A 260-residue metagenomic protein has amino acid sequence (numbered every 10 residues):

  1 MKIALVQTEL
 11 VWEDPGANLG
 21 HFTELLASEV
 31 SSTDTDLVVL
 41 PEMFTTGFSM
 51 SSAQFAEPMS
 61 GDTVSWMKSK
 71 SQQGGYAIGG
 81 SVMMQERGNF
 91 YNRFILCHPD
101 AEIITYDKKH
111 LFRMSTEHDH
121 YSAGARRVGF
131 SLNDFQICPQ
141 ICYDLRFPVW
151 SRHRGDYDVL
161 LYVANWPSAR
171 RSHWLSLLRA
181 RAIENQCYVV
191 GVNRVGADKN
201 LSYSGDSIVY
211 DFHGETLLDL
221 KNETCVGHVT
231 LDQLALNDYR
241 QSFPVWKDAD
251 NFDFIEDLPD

Functional and structural regions predicted by a protein language model:
M1-L5: Extreme N-terminal starter segment of soluble prokaryotic enzymes
Q7-W12: Short polar catalytic/cofactor-binding loops
P15-G16, G20, E24-E102, P167-C187: Cys-nucleophile CN-hydrolase/nitrilase-fold catalytic domain and related Cys-dependent amidase chemistry that acts on
D36-L37, I137, V159: Structural motif
T46, S52, I95, Y106-F112 (+2 more regions): Short beta->alpha transition motifs characteristic of CBS
D62-I78, R146-V226: CN hydrolase (nitrilase-like) catalytic-core segments centered on the catalytic cysteine and neighboring Lys/Glu
Q85-G155, A169-S176, D238-V245, I255: Active-site catalytic loop in hydrolytic enzyme cores
G129, R194-D260: C-terminal beta-strand edge segments of enzyme domains
